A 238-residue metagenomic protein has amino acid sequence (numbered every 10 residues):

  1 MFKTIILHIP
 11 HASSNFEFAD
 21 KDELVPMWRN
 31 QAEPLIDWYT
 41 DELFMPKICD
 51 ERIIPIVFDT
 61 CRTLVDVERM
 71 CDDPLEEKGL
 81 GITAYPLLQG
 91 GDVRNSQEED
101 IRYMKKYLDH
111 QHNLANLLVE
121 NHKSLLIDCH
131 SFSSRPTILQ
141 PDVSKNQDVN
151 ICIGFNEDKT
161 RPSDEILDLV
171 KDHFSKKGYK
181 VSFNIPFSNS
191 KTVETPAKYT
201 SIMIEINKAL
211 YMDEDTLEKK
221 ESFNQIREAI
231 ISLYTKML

Functional and structural regions predicted by a protein language model:
M1-L238: N-terminal catalytic or cofactor-binding beta/alpha core of small enzyme domains
